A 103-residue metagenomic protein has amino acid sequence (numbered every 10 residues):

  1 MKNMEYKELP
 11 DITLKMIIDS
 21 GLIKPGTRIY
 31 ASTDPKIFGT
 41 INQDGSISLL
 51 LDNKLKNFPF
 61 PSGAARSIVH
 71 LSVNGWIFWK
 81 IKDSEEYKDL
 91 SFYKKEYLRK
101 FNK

Functional and structural regions predicted by a protein language model:
M1-K103: Eukaryotic, polar/proline-rich low-complexity intrinsically disordered regions
